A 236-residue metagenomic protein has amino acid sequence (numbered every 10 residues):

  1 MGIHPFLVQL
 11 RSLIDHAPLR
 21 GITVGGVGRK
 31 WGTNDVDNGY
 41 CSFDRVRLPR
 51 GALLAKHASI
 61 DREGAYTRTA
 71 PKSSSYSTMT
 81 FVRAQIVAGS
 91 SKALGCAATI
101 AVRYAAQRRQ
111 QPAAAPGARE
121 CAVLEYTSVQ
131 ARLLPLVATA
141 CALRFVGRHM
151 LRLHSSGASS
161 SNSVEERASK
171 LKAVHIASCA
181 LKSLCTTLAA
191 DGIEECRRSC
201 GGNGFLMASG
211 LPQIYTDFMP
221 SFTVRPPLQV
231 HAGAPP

Functional and structural regions predicted by a protein language model:
G2-P236: Internal glycine-rich alpha/beta core junctions
